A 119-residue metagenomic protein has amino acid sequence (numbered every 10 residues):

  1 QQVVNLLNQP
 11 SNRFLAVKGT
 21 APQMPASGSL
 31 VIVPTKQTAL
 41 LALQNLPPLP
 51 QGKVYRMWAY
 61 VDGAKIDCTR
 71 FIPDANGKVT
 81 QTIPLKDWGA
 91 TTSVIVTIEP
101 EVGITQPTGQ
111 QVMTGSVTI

Functional and structural regions predicted by a protein language model:
Q1-I119: N-terminal targeting/export leaders
